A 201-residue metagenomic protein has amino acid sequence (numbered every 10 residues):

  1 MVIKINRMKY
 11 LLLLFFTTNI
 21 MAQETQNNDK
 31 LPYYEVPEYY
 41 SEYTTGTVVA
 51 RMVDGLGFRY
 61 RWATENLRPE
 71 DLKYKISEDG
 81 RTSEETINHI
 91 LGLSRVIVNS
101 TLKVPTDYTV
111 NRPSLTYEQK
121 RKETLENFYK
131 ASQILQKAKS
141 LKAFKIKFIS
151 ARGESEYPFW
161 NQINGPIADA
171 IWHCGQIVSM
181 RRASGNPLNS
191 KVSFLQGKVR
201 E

Functional and structural regions predicted by a protein language model:
M1-N28: Bacterial Sec-dependent N-terminal signal peptides
E24-N28, Y34, E38, A50-R51 (+3 more regions): Short, contiguous alpha-helical
E35-G57, R68: Start-of-domain marker
G57, R61-R68, S94-V98, L125-Q136 (+2 more regions): Structural signal for well-ordered, non-membrane alpha-helices
N66-L72, L135-F144, R182-N189: Surface-exposed helix-capping loop/turn segments at secondary-structure junctions
L67, R81, R112-L115: Short coil/turn linker and secondary-structure boundary residues
L115-S150, E156-H173: Acidic/histidine-rich alpha-helical segments that form the ligand environment of transition-metal centers
